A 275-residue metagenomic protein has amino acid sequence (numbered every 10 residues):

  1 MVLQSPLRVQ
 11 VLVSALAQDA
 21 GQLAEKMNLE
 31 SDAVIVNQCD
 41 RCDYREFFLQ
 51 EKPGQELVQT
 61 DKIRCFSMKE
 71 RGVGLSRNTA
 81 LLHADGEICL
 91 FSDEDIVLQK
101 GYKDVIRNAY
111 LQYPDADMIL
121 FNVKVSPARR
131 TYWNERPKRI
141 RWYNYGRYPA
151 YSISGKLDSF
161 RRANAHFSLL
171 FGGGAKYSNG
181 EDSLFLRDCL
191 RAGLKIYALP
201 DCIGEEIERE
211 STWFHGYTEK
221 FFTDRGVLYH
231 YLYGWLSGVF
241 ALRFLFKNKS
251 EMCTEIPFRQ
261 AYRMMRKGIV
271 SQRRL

Functional and structural regions predicted by a protein language model:
A20-S67: Acidic donor-binding segment of Leloir-type glycosyltransferases
F66-A84: Glycine-rich, basic loop-to-helix element that forms the pyrophosphate-binding segment of sugar-nucleotide handling
C89: Short aromatic/hydrophobic "clamp" motif used to bind/position activated sugar donors
D93-V97: The conserved acidic donor/metal-binding loop of glycosyltransferases
G101-W133: Conserved donor NDP-sugar-binding/catalytic core segment of glycosyltransferases
F167-L169, G193-E205, T218: Catalytic beta-strand/loop signature of glycosyltransferases that borders the donor
G172-L184: Acidic donor-binding loop at a coil-to-helix junction in glycosyltransferase catalytic cores that engages
Y217-L275: Non-catalytic, C-terminal membrane-associated alpha-helical segments of glycosyltransferases
